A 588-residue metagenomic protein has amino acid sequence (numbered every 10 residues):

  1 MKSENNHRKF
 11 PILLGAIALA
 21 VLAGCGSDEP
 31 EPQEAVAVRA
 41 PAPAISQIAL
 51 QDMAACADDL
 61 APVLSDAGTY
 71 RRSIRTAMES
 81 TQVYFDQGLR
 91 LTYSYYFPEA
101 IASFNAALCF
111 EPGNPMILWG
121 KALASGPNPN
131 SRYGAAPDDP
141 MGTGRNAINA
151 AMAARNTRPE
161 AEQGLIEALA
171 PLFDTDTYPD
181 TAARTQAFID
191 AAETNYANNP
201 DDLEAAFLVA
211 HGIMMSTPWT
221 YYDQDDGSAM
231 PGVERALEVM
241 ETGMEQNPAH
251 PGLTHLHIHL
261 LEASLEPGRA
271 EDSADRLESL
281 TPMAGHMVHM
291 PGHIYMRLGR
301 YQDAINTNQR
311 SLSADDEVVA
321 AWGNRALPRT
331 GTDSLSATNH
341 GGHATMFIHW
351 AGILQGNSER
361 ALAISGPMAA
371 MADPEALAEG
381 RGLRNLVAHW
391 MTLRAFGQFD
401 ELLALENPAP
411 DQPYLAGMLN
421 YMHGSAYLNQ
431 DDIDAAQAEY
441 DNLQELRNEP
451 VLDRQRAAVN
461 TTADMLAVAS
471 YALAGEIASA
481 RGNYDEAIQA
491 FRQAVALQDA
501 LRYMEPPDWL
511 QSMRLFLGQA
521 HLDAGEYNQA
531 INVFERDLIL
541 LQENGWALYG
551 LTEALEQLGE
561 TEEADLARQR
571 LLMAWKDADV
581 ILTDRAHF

Functional and structural regions predicted by a protein language model:
L22-G24: C-terminal motif of bacterial Sec signal peptides marking the signal peptidase cleavage site
G26-D28: Bacterial signal peptide processing site
V38-N114, L118-D201, L208-A249, T254-S264 (+11 more regions): Short coil/linker segments at helix-helix boundaries
P115, A122, G126, A136-A153 (+7 more regions): TPR/TPR-like (Sel1-like) alpha-helical repeat modules
